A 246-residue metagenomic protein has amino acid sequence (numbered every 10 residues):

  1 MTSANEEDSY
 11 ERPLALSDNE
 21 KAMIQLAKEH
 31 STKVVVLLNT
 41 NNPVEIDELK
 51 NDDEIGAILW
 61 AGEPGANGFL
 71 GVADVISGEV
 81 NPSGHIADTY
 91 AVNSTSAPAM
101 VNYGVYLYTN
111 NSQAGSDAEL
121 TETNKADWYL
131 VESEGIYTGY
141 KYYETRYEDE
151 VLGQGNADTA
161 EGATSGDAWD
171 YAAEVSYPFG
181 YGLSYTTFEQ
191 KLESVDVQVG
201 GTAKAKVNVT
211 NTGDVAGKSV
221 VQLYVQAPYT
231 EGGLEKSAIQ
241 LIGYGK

Functional and structural regions predicted by a protein language model:
M1-K246: C-terminal non-catalytic regions of proteins with extracellular/luminal or membrane-system context
